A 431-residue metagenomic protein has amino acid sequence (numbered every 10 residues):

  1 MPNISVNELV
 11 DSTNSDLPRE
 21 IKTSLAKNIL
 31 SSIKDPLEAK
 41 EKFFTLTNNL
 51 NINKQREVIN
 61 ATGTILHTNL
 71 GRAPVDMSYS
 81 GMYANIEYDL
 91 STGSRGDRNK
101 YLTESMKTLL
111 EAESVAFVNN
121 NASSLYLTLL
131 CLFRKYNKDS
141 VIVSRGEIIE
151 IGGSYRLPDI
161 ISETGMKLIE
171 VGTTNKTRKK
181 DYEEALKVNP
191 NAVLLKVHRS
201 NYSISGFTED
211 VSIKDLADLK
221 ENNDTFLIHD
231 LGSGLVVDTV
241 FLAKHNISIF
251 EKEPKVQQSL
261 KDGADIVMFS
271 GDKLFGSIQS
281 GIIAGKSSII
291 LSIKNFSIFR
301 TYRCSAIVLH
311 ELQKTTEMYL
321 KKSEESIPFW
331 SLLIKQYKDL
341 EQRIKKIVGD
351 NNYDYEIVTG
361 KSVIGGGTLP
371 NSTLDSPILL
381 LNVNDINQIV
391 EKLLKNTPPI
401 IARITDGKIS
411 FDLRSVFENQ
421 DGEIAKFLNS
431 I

Functional and structural regions predicted by a protein language model:
M1-N48: Long amphipathic alpha-helical segments
I4, I59-G63, L274-I278, L374 (+1 more regions): Short Gly/Ser/Thr- and Asp/Glu-enriched loop/turn motifs at secondary-structure junctions
A26-K27, S31, A61-T62, G71-G93: Glycine-rich phosphate-binding segment of PLP-dependent enzymes
L37-V75, E104: Long amphipathic N-terminal alpha/beta scaffold segment
K54-Q55, A116, P398-R403: A short linear hydrophobic-aromatic micro-motif
G93-T316: Conserved PLP-enzyme active-site core in the AAT-like
S288, F296-S297, C304-N351, V358-K361 (+1 more regions): Structural motif of enzymes handling amino- and sulfur-group chemistry
E341-N419: Conserved C-terminal alpha-helix-loop-beta "cap" of PLP-dependent enzymes that closes/shapes the active-site mouth
